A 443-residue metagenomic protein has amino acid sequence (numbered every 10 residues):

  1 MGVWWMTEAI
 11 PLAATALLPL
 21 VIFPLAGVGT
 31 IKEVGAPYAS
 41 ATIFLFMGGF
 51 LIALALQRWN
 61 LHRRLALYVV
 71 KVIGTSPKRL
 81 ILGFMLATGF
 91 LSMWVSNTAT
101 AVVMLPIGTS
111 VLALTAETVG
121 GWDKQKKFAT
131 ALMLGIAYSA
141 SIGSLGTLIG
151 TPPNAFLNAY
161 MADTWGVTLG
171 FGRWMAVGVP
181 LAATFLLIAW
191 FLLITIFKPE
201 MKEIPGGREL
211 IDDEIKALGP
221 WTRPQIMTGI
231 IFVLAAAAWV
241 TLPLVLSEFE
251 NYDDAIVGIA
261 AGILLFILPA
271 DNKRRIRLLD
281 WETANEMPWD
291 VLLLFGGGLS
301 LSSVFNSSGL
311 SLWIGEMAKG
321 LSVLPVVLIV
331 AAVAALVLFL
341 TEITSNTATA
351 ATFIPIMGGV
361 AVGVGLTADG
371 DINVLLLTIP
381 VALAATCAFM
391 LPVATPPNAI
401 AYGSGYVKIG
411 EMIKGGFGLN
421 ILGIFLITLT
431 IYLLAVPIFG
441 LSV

Functional and structural regions predicted by a protein language model:
M1-L45, D163-W165, R173-E316, A334 (+2 more regions): Hydrophobic transmembrane alpha-helices of multi-pass small-molecule transporters
G2-T7, L54-V72, I267-D280, L338-F339 (+1 more regions): C-terminal ends of transmembrane helices
A14, L18-D123, N285, D290-V291 (+1 more regions): Membrane-embedded alpha-helical segments and adjacent helix-loop junctions characteristic of multi-pass solute
P19-L20, T98-A113, M133-L134, G146-D163 (+5 more regions): Re-entrant/interfacial helical elements at transmembrane boundaries that shape and gate the permeation pathway
L54-L61, M104-T115, F191-I204, L268-P269 (+1 more regions): Membrane-water interface of transmembrane alpha-helices
K78-F90, T118-G143, L169-V177, V326-F339 (+1 more regions): Alpha-helical transmembrane segments of multi-pass membrane proteins
A116-P199, T222, P397-I431: Membrane-core helix-loop-helix motifs of multi-pass transport proteins
P355-G359, V364, L376-T378, L383-V443: In a subset of proteins, long, contiguous C-terminal domains/tails are tracked
